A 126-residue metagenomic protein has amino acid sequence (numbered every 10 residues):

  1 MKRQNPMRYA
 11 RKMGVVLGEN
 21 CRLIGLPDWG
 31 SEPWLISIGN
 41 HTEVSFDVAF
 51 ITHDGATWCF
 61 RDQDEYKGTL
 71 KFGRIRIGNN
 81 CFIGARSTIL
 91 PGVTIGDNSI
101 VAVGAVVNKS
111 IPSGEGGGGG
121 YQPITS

Functional and structural regions predicted by a protein language model:
M1-G14, E19-N20, A56-T57, N98 (+2 more regions): Terminal amphipathic alpha-helical/low-complexity segments used for targeting or macromolecular assembly
Q4-R8, R22-V93, Q122: Flexible, glycine/small-residue-enriched loop-and-beta-strand segment within the central core of proteins
I83, A102, G117-G119: Short, well-structured beta-strand-loop connectors
A85-I100, A105-K109: Beta-rich strand-turn-strand
